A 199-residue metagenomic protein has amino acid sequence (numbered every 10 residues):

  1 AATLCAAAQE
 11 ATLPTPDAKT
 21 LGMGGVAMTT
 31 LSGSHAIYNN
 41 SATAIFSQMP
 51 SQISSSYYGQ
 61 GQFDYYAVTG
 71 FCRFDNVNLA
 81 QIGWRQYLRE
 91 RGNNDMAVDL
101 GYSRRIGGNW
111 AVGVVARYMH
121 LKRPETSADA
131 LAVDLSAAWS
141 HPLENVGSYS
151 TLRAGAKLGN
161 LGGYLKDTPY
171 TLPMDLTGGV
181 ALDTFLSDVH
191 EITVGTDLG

Functional and structural regions predicted by a protein language model:
T3-C5: N-terminal signal peptide c-region/cleavage motif recognized by signal peptidases
A7-G22, A27-M28, M49-P50, A67-G199: Outer-membrane beta-barrel porins/channels
M28-G33, A42-T43, K166: Short capping/connector residues at structural and topological boundaries
G33-A36, Q62, N94, L172: Short secondary-structure boundary/capping elements
H35-A44, Y66-V68: N-terminal periplasmic accessory domains that precede and gate Gram-negative outer-membrane beta-barrel machines
Y58-Q62, Y87: Short active-site-proximal "capping" loops at secondary-structure junctions
